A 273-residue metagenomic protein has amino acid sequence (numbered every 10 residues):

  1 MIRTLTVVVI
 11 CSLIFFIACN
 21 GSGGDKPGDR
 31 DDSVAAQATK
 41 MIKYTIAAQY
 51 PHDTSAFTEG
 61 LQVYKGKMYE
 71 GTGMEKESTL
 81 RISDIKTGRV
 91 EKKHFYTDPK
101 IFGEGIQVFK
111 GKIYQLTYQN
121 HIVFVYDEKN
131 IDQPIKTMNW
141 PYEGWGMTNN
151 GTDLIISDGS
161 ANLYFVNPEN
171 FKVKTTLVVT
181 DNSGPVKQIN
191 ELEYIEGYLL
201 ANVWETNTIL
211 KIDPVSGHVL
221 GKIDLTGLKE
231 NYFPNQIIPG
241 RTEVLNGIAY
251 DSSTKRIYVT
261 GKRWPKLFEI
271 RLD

Functional and structural regions predicted by a protein language model:
F15-A18: C-terminal motif of bacterial Sec signal peptides marking the signal peptidase cleavage site
N20-G23: Bacterial signal peptide processing site
V34-S55, T87-K92: A short helix->beta-strand "capping" segment at the edge of beta-propeller domains
A47-T79, F95-Q107, W145, G261-P265: Beta-strand-rich domains and repeat architectures in extracellular enzymes and scaffolds, especially beta-propellers
A48-Y50, K92-P99, T176-P185, K222-P239: Surface-exposed loop and turn segments in beta-propeller and other repeat-based domains that flank or scaffold
T54-Y64, P99-F109, W140-G151, S183-G197 (+1 more regions): Beta-rich, blade/repeat-based domains predominating in secreted/periplasmic proteins but also intracellular
E70-M74, Y114-N120, I156-S160, A201-E205 (+1 more regions): Conserved beta-strand positions in repeat-built beta-propeller and related beta-rich domains
D84-G88, D127-I131, P168-F171, D213-G217 (+1 more regions): Short loop/turn segments that connect beta-strands within beta-propeller blades
